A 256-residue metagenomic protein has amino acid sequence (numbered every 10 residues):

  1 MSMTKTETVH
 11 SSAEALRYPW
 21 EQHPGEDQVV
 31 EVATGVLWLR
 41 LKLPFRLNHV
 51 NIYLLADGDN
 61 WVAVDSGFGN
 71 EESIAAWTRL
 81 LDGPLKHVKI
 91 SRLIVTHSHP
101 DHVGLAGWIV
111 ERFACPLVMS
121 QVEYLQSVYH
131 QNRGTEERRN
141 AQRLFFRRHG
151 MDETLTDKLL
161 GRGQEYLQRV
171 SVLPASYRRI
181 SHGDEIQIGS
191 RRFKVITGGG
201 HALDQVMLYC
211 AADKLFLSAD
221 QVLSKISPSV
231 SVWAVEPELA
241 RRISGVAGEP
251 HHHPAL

Functional and structural regions predicted by a protein language model:
M1-Q28, N132-L160, E165-Y166, D184 (+1 more regions): Accessory terminal helices/loops
H10, V32-L39, G163-R169, G189-R191: Short Pro/Gly-enriched beta-strand edge/turn motifs at strand-loop
H23-P24, L47-H49, V172-P174, I180 (+1 more regions): Residues that act as N-cap/strand-start positions at coil-to-secondary-structure junctions
Q28-V88, L208-Q221: Conserved beta-strand hairpin/beta-sheet module of binuclear metal-dependent hydrolase folds, prominently
P44-R46, S98-P100, G199-H201: Short beta->alpha connector loops
V50-N51, Y129-R133, S229-V230: Short aromatic-enriched loop/helix-cap "lid" or pocket-rim segments at secondary-structure transitions that line
W61-E71, R169-Y177, E185-Q187, R192-L256: Metallo-beta-lactamase
E72, T78, D82-I186, K214 (+1 more regions): Active-site HxH/HxHxD metal-binding segment of metal-dependent hydrolases
